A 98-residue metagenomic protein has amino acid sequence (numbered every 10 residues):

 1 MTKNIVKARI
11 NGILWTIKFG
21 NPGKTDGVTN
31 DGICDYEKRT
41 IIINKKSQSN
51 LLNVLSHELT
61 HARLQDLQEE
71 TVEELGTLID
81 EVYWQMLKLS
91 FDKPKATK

Functional and structural regions predicted by a protein language model:
M1-K24: Short, charged/polar N-terminal "headpieces" of proteins
I5-V6, N30-G32: Residue-level detector of beta-strand structural context in well-folded domains
I13-G20, T40, D92, K98: Short juxta-domain linker segments that transition from a proline/glycine-rich, charged coil into a short amphipathic
F19, K45, L64-D66: Residue-level recognition of conserved beta-strand positions in structured domain cores
K24-G27, L51-L52: A short local loop/turn or secondary-structure capping micro-motif enriched for an aromatic residue
C34-L55: Short pre-active-site segment immediately N-terminal to the catalytic Zn-binding motif
N53-Q65: Active-site recognition of the HExxH zinc-binding catalytic motif
D66-K98: Post-HExxH zinc-binding segment in Zn-dependent metallohydrolases
